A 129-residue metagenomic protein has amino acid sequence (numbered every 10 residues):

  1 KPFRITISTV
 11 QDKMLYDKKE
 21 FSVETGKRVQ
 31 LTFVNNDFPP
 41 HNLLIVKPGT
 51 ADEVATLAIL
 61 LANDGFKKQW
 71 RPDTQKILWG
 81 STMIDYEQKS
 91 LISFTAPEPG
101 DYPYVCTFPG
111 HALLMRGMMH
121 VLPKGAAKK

Functional and structural regions predicted by a protein language model:
K1-Q30: N-terminal edge beta-strand
F3-I5, H41, M115-G117: Short beta-strand segments
K13-D17, P40-L43, E53: Short, solvent-exposed loop/turn elements at domain surfaces
E20-I45, S90-E98, Y102-P103, H120-P123: Beta-strand cores of secreted/periplasmic/IMS beta-sandwich domains, seen most often in copper-related folds
D37-P39, G49-A51, G110-L113, A126: Solvent-exposed loop/turn segments at secondary-structure junctions within structured extracellular/periplasmic domains
G49-N63, A127: Short aromatic-acidic-glycine turn motif
N63-W70: A low-complexity, Ser/Thr/Gly/Pro-enriched, surface-exposed linker/loop concept that marks segments flanking
K68, Q75-K129: Extracellular/periplasmic metallocenter environments
